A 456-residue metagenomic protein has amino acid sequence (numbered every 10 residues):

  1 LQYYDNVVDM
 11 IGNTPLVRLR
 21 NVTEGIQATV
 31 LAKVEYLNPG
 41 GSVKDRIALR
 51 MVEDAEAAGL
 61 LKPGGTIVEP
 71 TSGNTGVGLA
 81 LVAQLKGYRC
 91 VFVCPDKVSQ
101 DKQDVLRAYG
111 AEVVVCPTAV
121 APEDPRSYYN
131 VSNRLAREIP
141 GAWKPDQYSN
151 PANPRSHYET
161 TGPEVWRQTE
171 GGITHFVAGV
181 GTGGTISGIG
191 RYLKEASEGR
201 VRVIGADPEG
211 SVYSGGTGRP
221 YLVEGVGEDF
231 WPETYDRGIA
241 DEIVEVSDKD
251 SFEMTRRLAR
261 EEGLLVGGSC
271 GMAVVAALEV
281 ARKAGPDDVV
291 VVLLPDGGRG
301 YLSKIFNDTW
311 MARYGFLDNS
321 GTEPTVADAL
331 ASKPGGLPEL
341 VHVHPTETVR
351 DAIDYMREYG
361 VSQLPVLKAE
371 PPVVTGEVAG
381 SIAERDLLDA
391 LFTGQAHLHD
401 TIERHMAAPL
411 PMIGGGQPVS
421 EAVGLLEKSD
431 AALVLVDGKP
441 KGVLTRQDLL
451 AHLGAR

Functional and structural regions predicted by a protein language model:
L1-A329: PLP-dependent amino-acid enzyme catalytic core
A83, L106, V165, G263 (+7 more regions): Terminal peptide-recognition signature
G238-I239, T322-L340, L398-L410: Bateman (tandem CBS) regulatory domains
G335, E370-E377: Short, solvent-exposed loop/turn segments that connect beta-strands within catalytic domains and beta-strand-rich
V341-V361, V366-E370, L391, P411-D430 (+2 more regions): The conserved cystathionine-beta-synthase
E377-S381, V419, P440-V443: Glycine-rich acetyl-CoA-binding "A-motif" of GNAT/NAT acetyltransferases
E384-E403, L449-R456: A short, polar/charged loop-to-alpha-helix boundary motif
